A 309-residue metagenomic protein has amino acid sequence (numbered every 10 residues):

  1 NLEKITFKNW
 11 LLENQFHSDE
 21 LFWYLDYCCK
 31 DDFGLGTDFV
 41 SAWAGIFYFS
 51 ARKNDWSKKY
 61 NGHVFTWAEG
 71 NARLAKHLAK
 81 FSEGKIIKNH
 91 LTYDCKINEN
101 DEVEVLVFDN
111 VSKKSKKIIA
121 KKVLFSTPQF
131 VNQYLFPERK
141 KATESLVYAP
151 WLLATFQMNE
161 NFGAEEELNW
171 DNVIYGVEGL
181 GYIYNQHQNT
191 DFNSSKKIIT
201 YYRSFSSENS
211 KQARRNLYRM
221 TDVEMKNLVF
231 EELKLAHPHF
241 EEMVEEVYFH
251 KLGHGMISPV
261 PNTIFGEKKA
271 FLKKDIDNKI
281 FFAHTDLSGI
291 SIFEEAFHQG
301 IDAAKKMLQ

Functional and structural regions predicted by a protein language model:
N1, Y60-W67, K140-V147, Q212-D222 (+1 more regions): Active-site rim elements
N1-C95, V111: Active-site/ligand-binding neighborhood in enzyme catalytic cores
L2-I5, N9, E69-H77, F130 (+2 more regions): A structural signal for well-ordered alpha-helical segments within the folded catalytic domains of diverse enzymes
Q15-L25, K141-E144, L235-V247: Short, surface-exposed acidic
S82, I119-K121, A304-Q309: Short, hydrophobic alpha-helical segments
K88-R203, E208, L235-A236: Mid-domain catalytic core of redox enzymes that form a hydrophobic substrate pocket/lid adjacent to a catalytic redox
G163-Q309: Conserved flavin/dinucleotide-binding core of flavoenzymes
